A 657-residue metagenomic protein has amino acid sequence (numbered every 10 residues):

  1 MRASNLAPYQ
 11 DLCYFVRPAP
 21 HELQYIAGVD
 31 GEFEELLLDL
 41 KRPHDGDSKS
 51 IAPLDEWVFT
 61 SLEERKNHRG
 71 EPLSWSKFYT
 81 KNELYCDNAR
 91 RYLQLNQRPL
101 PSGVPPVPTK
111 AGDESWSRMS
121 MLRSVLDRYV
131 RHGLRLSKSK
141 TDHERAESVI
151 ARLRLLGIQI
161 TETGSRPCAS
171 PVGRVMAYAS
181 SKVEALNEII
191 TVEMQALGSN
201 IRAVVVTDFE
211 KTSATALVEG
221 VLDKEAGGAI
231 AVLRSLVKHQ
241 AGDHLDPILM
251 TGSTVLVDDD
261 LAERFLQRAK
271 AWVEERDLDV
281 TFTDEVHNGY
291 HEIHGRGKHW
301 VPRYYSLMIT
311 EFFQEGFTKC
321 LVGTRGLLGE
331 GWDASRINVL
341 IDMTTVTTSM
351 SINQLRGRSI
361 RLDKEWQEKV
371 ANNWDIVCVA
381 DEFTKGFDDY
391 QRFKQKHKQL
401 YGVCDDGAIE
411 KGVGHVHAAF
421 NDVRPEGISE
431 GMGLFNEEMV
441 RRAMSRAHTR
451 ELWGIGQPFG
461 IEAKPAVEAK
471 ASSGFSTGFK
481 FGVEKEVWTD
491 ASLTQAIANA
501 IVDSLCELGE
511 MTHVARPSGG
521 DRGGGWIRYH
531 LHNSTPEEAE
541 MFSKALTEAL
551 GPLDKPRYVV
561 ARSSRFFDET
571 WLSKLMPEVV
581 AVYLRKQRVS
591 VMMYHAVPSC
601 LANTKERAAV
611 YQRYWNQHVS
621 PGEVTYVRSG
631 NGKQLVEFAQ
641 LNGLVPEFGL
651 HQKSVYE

Functional and structural regions predicted by a protein language model:
M1-K77, K81: Conserved P-loop NTPase motor "coupling/switch" region that bridges the ATPase
R2-Y9, H21, A334, T347-N353 (+1 more regions): A conserved SF2-helicase RecA2
S4, S306-Q314, L321-N338, S351-D363: SF2 helicase motor core recognition
V16-A19, E210-T212, T254-V255, L327-L328: Short, solvent-exposed loop/turn segments at secondary-structure junctions
H44-C320, T347, S563, R585 (+2 more regions): Conserved C-terminal RecA-like helicase domain
S76, T80-G103, G427-E657: The feature captures the C-terminal accessory region of ATP-dependent helicases and related nucleic-acid translocases
V206-T207, G323-R325, D342-T344, I376: Short His-Asn-centered micro-motif
E225-I248, K398-A408, C506-T512, E548-V559: Structural alpha-beta junctions
